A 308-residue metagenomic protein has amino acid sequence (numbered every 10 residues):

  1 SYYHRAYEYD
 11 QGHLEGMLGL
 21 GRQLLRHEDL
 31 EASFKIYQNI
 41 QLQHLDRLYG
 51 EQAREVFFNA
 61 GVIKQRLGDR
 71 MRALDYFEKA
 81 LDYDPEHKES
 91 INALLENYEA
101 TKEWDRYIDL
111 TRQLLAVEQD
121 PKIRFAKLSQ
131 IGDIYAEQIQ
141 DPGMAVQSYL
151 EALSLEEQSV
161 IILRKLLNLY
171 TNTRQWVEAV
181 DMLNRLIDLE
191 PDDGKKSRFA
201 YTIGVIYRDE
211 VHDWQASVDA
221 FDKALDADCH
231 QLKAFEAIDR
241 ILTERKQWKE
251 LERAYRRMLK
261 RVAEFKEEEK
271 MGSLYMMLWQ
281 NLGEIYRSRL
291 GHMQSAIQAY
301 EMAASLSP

Functional and structural regions predicted by a protein language model:
S1-P308: Repeat-based scaffolding regions
